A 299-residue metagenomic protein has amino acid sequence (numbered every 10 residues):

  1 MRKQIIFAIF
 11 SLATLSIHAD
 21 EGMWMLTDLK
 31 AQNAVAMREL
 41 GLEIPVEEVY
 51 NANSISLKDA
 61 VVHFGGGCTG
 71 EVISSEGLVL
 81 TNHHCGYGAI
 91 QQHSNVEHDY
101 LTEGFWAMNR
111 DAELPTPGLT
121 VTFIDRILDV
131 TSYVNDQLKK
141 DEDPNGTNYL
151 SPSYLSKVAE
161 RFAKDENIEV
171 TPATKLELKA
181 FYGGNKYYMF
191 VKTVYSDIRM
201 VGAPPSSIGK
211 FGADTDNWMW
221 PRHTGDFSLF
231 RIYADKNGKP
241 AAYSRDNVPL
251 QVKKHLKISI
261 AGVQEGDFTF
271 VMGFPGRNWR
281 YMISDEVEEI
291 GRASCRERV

Functional and structural regions predicted by a protein language model:
Q4-A13: Sec-dependent N-terminal signal peptides
S16-V299: Terminal presequence/propeptide segments associated with secretion/organelle targeting and zymogen/polyprotein
